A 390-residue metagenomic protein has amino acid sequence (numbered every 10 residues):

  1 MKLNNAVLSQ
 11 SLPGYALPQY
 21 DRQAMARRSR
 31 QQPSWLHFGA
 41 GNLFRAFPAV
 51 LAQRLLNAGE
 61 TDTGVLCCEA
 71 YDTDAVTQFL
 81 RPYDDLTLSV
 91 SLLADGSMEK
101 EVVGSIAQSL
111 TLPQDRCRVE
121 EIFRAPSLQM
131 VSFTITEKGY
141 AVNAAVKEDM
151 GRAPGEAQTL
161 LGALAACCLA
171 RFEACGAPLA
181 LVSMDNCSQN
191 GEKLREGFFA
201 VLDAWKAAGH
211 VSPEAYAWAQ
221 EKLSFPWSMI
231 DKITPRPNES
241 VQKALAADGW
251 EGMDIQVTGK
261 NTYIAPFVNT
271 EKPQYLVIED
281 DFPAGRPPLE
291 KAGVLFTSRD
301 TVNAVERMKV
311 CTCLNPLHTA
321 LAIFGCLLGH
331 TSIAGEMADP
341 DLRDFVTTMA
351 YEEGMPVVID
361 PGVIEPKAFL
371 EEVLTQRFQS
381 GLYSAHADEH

Functional and structural regions predicted by a protein language model:
M1-H390: Substrate/ligand-engaging "lid" and interaction regions
